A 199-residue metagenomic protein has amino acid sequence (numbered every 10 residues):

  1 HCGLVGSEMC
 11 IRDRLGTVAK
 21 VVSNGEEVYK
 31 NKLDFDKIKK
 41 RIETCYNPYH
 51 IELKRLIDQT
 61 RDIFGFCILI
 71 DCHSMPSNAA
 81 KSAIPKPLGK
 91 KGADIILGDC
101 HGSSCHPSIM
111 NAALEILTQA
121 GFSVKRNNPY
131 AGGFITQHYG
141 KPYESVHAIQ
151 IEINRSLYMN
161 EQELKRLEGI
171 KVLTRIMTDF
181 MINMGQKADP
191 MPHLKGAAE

Functional and structural regions predicted by a protein language model:
H1-G6, I11: Single conserved hydrophobic/aromatic residue that forms the stacking wall/gate of nucleotide- or nucleobase-binding
R12-T17, D36-R41, K86-G98: Short N-terminal helix-initiation segments at or just after the protein's N-terminus
L15-L33: Aromatic- and acidic-residue-enriched carbohydrate-binding clefts of CAZyme catalytic domains
Y29-Y46: Surface-exposed cleft-lining segments at the edges of enzyme active sites
I42-C45, Y49-L56, L173, M177-F180: Alpha-helical packing segments of well-folded alpha/beta enzyme cores
C45, C105, E168-V172: Alpha-helix N-cap and loop-to-helix initiation/capping positions
P48-M159: Catalytic cores of processing enzymes, dominated by hydrolases/peptidases, characterized by acidic/His-rich
E161-E199: His/Asp/Glu-rich mid-to-C-terminal helical/loop segments that flank catalytic regions of hydrolases
